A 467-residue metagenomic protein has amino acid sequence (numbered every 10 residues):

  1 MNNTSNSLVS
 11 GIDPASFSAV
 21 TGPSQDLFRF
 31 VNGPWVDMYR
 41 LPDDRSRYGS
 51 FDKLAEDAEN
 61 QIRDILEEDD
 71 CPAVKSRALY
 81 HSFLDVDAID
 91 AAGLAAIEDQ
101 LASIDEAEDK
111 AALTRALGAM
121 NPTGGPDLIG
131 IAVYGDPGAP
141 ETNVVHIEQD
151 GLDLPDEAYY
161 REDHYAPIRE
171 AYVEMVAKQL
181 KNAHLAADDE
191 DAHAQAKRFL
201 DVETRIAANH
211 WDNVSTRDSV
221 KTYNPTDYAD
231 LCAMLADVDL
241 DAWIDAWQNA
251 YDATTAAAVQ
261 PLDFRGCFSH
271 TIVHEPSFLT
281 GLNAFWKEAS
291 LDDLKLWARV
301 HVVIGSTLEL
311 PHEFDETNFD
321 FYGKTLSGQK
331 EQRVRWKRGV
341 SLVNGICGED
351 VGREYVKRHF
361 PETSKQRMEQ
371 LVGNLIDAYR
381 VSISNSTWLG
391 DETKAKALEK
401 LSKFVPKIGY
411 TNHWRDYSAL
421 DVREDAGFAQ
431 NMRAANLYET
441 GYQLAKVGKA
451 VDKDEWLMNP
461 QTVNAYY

Functional and structural regions predicted by a protein language model:
M1-S5, A55, R205, A258 (+5 more regions): Intrinsically disordered, low-complexity linker/terminal regions across diverse proteins
N2-S16: Short, Gly/Pro- and small/polar-rich lid/capping loops
S5-L8, G22-Q25, F30-A91: Active-site-surrounding "flap" and adjacent substrate/cofactor-binding loops of secreted or lumenal enzymes, prototyped
F17-S18, A132-Y134, V463-Y467: Short, surface-exposed beta-strand/loop micro-motifs that present aromatic residues
F30-D44, A177-D189, K403-V405: Short amphipathic alpha-helical segments with coiled-coil-like heptad repeat character
M38-Y39, L154-D156, K396: Short helix/loop capping segments that flank catalytic or ligand/cofactor-binding pockets
E67-E369: Noncatalytic, helix-rich "gating/capping" subdomain that lines the substrate-entry/channel surface of large enzyme
